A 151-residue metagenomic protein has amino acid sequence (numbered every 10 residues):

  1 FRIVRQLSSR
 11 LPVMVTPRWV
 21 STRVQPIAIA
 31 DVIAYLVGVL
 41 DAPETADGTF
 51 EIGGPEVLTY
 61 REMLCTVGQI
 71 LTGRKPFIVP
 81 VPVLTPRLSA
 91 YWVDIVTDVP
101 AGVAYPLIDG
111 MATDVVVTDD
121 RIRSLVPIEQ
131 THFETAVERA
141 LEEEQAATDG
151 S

Functional and structural regions predicted by a protein language model:
F1-R10: Glycine-/Pro-rich loop/turn segments that contact NAD(P) or position catalytic residues in Rossmann-like domains
F1-R2, T22-P26, V57, R61: Short-chain dehydrogenase/reductase
P12-T16: Conserved catalytic core of the tyrosine transesterase superfamily
R18-W19, G53: Short beta-strand->loop
W19-D41, G48: Substrate-positioning beta->alpha
G38-V103, D114-S151: Mid/C-terminal beta-alpha module of Rossmann-like enzyme folds, strongest in SDR-family dehydrogenases/epimerases
